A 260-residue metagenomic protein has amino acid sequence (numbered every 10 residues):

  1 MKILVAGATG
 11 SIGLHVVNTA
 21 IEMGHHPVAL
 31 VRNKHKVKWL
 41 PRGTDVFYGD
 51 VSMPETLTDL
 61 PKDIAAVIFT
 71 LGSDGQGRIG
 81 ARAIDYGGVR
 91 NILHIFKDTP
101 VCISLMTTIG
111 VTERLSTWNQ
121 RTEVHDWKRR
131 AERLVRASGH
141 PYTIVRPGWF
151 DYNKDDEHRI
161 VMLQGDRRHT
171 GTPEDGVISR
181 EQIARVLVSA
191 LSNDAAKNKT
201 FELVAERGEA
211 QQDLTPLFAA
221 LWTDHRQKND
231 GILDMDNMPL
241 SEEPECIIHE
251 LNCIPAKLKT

Functional and structural regions predicted by a protein language model:
M1-L4, C102: Residues that mark the start of a beta-strand
I3-H25: N-terminal Rossmann NAD(P)H-binding glycine-rich loop of SDR-like oxidoreductase domains
L4, A8, A29, K34-D98: NAD(P)H-binding glycine-rich loop region in Rossmannoid oxidoreductase-like domains and their noncatalytic homologs
G7, V31, T107, V204-A205: Short beta-strand/turn micro-motifs composed of small residues that flank or help shape donor/cofactor-binding pockets
I12, V67, V135, V145 (+2 more regions): Non-catalytic, hydrophobic alpha-helical segments
H26, D45, P141-T143, K199: Conserved beta-strand segments of alpha/beta enzyme cores
S73-D166: Glycine-/Pro-rich loop/turn segments that contact NAD(P) or position catalytic residues in Rossmann-like domains
Y152-T260: Active-site-lining helix/loop region of Rossmann-like oxidoreductase modules
